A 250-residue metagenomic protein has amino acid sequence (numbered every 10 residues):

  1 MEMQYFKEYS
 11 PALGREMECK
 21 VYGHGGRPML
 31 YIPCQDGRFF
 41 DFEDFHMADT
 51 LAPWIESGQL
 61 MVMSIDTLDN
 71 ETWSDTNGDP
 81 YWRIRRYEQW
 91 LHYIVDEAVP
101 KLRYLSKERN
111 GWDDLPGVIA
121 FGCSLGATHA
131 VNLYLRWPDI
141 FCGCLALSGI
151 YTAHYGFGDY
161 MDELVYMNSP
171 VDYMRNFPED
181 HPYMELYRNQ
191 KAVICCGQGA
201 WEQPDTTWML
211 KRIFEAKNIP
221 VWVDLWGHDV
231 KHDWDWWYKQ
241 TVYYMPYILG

Functional and structural regions predicted by a protein language model:
M1-G250: Non-catalytic cap/lid and distal C-terminal segments of serine-dependent acyl enzymes
